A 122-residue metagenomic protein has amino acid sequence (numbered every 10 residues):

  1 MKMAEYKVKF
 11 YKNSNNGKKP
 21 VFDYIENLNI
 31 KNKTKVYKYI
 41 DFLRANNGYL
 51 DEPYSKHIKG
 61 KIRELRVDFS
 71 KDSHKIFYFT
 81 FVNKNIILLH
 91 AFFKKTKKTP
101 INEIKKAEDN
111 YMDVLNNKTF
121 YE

Functional and structural regions predicted by a protein language model:
M1-S73, V82-I86, K95-E122: Basic, Lys/Arg-enriched alpha-helical interface segments
L89: Conserved catalytic cores of phosphodiester-cleaving nucleases, focusing on short active-site segments
F92: Residue-level signal for short, function-critical loop segments
